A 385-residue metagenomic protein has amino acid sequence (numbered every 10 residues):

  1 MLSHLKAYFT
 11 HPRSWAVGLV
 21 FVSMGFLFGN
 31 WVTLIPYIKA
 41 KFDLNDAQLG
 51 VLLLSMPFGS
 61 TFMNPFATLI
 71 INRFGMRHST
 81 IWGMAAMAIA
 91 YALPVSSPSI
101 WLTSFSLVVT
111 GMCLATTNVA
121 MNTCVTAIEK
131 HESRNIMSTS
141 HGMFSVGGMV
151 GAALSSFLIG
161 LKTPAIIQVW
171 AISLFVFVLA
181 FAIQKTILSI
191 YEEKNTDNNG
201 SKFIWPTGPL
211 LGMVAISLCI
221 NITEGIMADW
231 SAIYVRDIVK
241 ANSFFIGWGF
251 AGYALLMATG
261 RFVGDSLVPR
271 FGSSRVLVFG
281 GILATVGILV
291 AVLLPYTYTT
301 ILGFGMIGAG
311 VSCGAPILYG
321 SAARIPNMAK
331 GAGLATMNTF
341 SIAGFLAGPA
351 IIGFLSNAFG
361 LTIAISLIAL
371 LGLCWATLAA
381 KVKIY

Functional and structural regions predicted by a protein language model:
T33-A47, D229-F245: Short amphipathic helix-loop junctions that connect adjacent transmembrane helices in Major Facilitator Superfamily/SLC
I38-K39, I70-I71, F157-K162, V235-R236 (+3 more regions): Interfacial helix-cap and linker-helix signal at transmembrane-aqueous boundaries of multi-pass secondary transporters
D43, G75, S96-W101, K240 (+2 more regions): Helix-breaking motifs and short loop linkers at transmembrane-helix boundaries and internal kinks in secondary membrane
F62-W101: Conserved MFS/SLC helix-loop-helix module at the cytosolic interface between two early adjacent transmembrane helices
M63-M76, G260-G272, S356-N357: Helix-to-loop junctions at the C-terminal end of transmembrane segments in multipass secondary transporters
H78-A92, R275-V290: Structural signature of the two symmetry-related core transmembrane helices
L107-G142: Cytoplasmic helix-loop-helix junction between adjacent transmembrane helices in 12-TM secondary transporters
T139-L188: Helix-loop-helix hairpin linking two adjacent transmembrane segments in secondary transporters
